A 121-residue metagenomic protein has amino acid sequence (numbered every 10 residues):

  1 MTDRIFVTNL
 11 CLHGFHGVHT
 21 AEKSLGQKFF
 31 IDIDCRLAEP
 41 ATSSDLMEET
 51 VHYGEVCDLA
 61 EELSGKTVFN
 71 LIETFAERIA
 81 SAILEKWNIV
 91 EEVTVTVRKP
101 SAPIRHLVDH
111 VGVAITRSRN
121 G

Functional and structural regions predicted by a protein language model:
M1-G121: N-terminal, polar/charged subdomain of small-to-medium soluble alpha/beta proteins
